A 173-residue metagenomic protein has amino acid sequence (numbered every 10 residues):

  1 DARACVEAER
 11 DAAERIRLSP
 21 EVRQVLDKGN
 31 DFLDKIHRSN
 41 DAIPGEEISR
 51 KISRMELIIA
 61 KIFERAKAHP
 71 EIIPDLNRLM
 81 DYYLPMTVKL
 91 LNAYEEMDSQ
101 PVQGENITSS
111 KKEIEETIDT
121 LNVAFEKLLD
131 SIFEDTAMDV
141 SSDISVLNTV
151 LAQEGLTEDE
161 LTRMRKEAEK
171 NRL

Functional and structural regions predicted by a protein language model:
D1-K67: Membrane-proximal, non-transmembrane interface segments of integral membrane proteins
E47-L173: Soluble C-terminal extramembrane regulatory/interaction domains of multi-pass membrane proteins
